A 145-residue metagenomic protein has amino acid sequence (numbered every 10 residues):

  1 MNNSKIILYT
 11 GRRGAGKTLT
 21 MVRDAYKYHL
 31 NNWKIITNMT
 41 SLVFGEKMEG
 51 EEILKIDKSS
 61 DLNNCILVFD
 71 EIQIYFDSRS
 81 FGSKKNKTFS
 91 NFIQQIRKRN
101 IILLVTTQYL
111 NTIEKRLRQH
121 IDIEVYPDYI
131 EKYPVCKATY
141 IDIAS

Functional and structural regions predicted by a protein language model:
M1-S4: Phosphate-binding P-loop
Y9: Hydrophobic anchor at the beta1->P-loop junction of P-loop NTPases
R12: P-loop (Walker A) phosphate-binding loop of NTP-binding proteins
K17-T18: Conserved lysine of the Walker
N32-K34, N63-I66, R99-V105: Loop/turn-to-beta-strand initiation segments
D70-I72: Walker B catalytic acidic pair
I74-S145: Replace "adjacent to P-loop NTPase cores in ATP/GTP-dependent enzymes" with "adjacent to NTP-binding cores
